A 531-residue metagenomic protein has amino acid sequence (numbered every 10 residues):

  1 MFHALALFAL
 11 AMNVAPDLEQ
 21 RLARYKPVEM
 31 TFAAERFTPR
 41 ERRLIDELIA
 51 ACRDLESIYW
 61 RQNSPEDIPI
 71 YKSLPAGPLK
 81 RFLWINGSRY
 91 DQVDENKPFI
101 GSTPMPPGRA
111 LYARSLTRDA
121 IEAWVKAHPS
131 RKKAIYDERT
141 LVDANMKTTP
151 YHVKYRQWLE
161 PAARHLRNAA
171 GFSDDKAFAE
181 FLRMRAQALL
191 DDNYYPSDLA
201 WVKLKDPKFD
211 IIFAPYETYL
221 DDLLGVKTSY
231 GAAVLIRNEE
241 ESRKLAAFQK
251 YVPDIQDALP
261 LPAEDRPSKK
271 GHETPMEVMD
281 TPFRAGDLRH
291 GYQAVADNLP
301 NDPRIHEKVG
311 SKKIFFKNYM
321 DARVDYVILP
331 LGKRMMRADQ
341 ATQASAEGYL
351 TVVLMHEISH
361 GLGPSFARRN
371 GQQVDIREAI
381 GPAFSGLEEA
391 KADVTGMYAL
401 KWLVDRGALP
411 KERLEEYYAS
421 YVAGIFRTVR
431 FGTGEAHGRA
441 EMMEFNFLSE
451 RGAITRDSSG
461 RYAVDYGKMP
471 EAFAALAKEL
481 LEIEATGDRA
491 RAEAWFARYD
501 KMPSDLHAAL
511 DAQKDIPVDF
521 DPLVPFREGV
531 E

Functional and structural regions predicted by a protein language model:
M1-L7: Sec-dependent signal peptide recognition, specifically the positively charged N-region followed immediately by
L7-N13: Boundary at the C-terminal end of the N-terminal hydrophobic targeting segment
V14-E95: N-terminal mature-domain "stem" immediately C-terminal to a signal peptide or N-terminal signal-anchor/transmembrane
D17-M30, E35-E47, A51, H128 (+5 more regions): Fold-level signature of zinc-dependent metallopeptidase catalytic domains
W60-K132, Y136, T140-L141, N145: N-terminal accessory alpha/beta regions
Q62, A169-S173, G487: Secondary-structure edge/capping motif, primarily at the C-terminal ends of alpha-helices and the immediately following
M397-A494, R498: Long, well-structured alpha-helical subdomains associated with metal-dependent extracellular/ecto-lumenal hydrolases
A477-E531: Extended, compositionally biased alpha-helical segments that mediate assembly or anchoring
